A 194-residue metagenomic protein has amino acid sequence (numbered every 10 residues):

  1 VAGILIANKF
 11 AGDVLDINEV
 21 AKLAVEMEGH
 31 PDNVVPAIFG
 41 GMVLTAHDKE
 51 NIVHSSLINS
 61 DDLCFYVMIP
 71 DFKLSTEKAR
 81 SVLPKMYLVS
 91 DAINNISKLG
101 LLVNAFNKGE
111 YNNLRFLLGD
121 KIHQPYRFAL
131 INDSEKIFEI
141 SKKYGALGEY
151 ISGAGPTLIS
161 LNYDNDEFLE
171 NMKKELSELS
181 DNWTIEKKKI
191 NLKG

Functional and structural regions predicted by a protein language model:
V1-L15, I38-G40: DPxDG-like acidic metal-binding loop motif
L15-E26, S97, F116-L117: Beta-strand segments within the central parallel beta-sheet cores of soluble alpha/beta enzyme folds
V20-S55, D62: Phosphate-binding/catalytic loop of phosphoryl-transfer enzymes
A37-F39, A46, V67-D71, I151-G153: Short beta-strand segments
H47, P70, S160-D164: Short beta-strand-to-loop capping motifs
I69-A129: Active-site rim beta-loop-alpha module in soluble metabolic enzymes
F106-G194: Glycine-rich, charge-dense phosphate/pyrophosphate-binding loop(s) and the adjacent flexible "lid"/catalytic subdomain
